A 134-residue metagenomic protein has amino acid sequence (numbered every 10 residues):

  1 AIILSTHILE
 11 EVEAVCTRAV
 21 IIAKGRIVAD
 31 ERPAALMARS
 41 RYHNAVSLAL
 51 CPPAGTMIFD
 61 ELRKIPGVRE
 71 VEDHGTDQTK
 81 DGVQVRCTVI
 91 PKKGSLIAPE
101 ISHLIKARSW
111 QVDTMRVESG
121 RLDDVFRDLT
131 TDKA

Functional and structural regions predicted by a protein language model:
A1-K92: ABC transporter nucleotide-binding domain
I90-A134: C-terminal coupling/interaction segments
